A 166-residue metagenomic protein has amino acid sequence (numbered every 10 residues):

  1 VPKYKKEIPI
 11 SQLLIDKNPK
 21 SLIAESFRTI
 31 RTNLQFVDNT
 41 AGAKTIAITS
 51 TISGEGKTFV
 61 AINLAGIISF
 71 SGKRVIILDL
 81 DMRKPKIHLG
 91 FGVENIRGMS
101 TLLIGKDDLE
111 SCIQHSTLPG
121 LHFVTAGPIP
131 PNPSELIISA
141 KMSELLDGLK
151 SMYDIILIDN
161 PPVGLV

Functional and structural regions predicted by a protein language model:
V1-E7: Interdomain "pre-motor" coupling segment immediately N-terminal to P-loop NTPase/helicase cores
K5, Q12-V166: P-loop NTP-binding module
